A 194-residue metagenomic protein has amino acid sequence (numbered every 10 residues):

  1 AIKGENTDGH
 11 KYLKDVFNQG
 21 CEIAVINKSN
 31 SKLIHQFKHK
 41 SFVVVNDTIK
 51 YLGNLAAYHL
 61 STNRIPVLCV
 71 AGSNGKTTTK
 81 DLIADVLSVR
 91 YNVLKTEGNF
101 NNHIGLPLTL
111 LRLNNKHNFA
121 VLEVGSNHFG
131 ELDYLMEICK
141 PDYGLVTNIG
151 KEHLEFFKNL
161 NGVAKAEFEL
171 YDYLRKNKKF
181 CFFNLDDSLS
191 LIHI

Functional and structural regions predicted by a protein language model:
A1-N54: N-terminal leader/targeting and accessory segments in enzymes
I49-L185: Phosphate-binding loop of NTP-binding sites
S188-S190: Active-site core of PLP-dependent enzymes with the aminotransferase class I/II
I192-I194: Conserved small/polar residues in nucleotide/adenosyl-binding loops
